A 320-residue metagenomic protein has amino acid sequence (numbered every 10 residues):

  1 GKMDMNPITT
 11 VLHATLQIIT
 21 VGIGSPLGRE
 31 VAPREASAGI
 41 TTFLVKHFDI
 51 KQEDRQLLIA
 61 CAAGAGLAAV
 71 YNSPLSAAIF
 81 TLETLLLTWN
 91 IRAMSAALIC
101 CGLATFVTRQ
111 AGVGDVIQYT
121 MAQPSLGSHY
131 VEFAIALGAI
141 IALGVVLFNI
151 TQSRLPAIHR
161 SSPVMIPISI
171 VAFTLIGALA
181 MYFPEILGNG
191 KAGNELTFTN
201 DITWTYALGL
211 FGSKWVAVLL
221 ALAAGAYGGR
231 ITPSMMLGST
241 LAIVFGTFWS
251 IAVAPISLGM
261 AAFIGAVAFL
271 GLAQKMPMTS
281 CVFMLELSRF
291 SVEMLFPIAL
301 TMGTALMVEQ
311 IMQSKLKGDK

Functional and structural regions predicted by a protein language model:
G1-K320: Alpha-helical transmembrane segments and immediately membrane-proximal extracytoplasmic
